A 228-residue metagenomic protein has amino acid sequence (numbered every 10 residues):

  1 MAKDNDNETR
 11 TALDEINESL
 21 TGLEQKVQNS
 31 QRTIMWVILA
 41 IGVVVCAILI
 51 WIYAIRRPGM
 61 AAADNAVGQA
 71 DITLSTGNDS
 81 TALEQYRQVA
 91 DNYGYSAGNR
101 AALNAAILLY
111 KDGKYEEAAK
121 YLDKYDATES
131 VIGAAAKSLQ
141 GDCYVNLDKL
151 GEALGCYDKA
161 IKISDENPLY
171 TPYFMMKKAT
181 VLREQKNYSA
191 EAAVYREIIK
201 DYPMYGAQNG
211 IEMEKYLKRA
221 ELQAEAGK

Functional and structural regions predicted by a protein language model:
A2-A40: N-terminal positive-inside, membrane-proximal cytosolic segments immediately preceding the first
R57, V89-G98, K124-A134, I161-T171 (+1 more regions): Short solvent-exposed coil/turn linkers within tandem alpha-helical repeat scaffolds
D79-S80, Y115, L150, Y188: TPR-repeat structural position
